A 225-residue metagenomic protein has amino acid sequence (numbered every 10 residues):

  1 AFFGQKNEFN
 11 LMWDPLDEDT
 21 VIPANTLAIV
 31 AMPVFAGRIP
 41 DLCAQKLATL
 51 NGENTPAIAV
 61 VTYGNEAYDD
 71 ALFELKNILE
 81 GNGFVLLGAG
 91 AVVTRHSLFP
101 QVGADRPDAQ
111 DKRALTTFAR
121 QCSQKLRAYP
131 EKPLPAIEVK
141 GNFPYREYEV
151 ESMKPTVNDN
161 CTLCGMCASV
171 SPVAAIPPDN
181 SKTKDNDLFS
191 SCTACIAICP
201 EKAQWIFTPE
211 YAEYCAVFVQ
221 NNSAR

Functional and structural regions predicted by a protein language model:
A1-W13, D17-V150, F207-Y214, V219-A224: FMN-binding flavodoxin-like domain, especially the glycine-rich phosphate-binding loop
M153: Short beta-strand or tight-loop elements that sit immediately N-terminal to catalytic metal-binding acidic residues
T156-V157, T162, M166-S190, A194-Y211: Iron-sulfur cluster-binding cysteine motifs and their immediate structural context in ferredoxin-like electron-transfer
